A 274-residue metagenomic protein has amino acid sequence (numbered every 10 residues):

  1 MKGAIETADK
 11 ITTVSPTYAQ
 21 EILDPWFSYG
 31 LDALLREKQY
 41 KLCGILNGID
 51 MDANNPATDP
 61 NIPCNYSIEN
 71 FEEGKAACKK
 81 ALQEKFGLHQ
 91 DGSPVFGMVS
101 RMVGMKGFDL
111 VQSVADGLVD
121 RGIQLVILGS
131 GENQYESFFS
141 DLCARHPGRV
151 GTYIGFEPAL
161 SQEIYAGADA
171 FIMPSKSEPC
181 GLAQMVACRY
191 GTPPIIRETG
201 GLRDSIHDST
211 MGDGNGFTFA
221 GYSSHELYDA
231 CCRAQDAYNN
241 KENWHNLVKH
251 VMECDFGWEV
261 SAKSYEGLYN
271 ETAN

Functional and structural regions predicted by a protein language model:
M1-N274: Catalytic cores of nucleotide-sugar-dependent glycosyltransferases that transfer UDP/GDP/TDP-activated
